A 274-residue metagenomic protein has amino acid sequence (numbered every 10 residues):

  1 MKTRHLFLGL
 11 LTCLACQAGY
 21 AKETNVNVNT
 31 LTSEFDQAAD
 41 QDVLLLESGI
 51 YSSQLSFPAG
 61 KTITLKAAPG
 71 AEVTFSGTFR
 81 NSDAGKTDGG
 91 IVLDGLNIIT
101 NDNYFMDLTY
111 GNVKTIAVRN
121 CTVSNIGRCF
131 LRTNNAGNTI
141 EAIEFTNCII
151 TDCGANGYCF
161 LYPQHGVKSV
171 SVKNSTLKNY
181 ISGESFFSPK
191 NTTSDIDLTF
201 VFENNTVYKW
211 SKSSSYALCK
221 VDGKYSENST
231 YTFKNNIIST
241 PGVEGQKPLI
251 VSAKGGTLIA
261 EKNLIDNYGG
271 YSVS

Functional and structural regions predicted by a protein language model:
M1-E23: Bacterial Sec-dependent N-terminal signal peptides
A21-S56, T62: Acidic Gly/Asp/Thr-rich repetitive segments characteristic of extracellular carbohydrate-active and adhesion proteins
Y51-S56, T74-N81, N101-D107, N125-T133 (+5 more regions): Short glycine/acidic-rich loop motifs that flank beta-strands on beta-rich extracellular proteins
K61-M106: Right-handed parallel beta-helix/beta-spiral solenoid domain characteristic of secreted/periplasmic
S82-D83, L108-T109, N134-N138, Y162-Q164 (+2 more regions): Tandem-repeat/low-complexity and Cys-motif detector
G89-T100, K114-N125, T139-G154, G166-G183 (+3 more regions): Right-handed parallel beta-helix
